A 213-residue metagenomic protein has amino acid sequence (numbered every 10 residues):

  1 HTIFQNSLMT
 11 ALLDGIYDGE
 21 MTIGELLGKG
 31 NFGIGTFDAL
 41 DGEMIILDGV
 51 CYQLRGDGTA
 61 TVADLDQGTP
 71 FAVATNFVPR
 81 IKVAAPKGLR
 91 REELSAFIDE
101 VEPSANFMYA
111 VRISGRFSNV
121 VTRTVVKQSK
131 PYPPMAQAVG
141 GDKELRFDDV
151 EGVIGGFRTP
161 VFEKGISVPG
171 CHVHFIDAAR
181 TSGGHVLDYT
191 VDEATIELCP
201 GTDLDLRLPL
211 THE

Functional and structural regions predicted by a protein language model:
F4, L8-V73: N-terminal low-complexity or amphipathic/hydrophobic leaders
D38, A105, D148-E151, S167 (+3 more regions): A short, structural micro-pattern
D48-G49, S114-R116, F157-R158, A178 (+1 more regions): Fold-independent oxyanion-binding glycine-rich loops and adjacent beta-strand/coil segments at enzyme active sites
L54-R55, V121-T122, K164-G165, G183-H185 (+1 more regions): Short helix/loop capping segments that flank catalytic or ligand/cofactor-binding pockets
L54-V101: A glycine-rich, hydrophobic loop/mini-helix early in the fold
E92-F157, F162-I166: Long, positively charged binding patches that form subdomain-scale interaction surfaces for polyanionic ligands
V168-I176: Histidine-centered divalent-metal-coordination microenvironment in nucleic-acid enzymes
D177-E213: A hydrophobic, small-residue-rich beta->alpha segment in the mid-to-C-terminal subdomain of diverse proteins
